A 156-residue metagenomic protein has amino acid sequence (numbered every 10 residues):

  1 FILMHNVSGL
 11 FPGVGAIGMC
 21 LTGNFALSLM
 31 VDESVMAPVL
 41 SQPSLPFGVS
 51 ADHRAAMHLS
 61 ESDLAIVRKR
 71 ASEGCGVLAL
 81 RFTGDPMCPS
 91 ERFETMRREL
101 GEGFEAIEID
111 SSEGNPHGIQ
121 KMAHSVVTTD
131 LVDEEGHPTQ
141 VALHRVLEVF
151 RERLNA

Functional and structural regions predicted by a protein language model:
F1-A156: N-terminal cap/leader regions of alpha/beta-hydrolase-fold enzymes, predominantly small-molecule hydrolases
